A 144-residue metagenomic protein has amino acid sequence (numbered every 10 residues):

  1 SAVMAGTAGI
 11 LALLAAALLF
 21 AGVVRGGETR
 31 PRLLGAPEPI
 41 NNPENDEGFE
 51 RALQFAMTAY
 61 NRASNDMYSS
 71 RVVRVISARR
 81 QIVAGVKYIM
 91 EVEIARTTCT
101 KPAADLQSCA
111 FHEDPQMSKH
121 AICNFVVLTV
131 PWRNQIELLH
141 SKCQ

Functional and structural regions predicted by a protein language model:
S1-V3: Short, Lys/Arg-enriched N-terminal segments with co-localized hydrophobic residues within the first ~10-30 amino acids
T7-G26: Cleavable N-terminal signal peptides of Sec/SRP-targeted secreted and luminal proteins
A8, G35-N41: Extracellular secretome segments
L11-A12, D66-S69, Q81-Y88, P102-A103 (+2 more regions): Intrinsically disordered, low-complexity regulatory regions enriched in Ser/Pro/Gly/Thr and acidic residues
A21, A56-A63, R79, T97 (+1 more regions): Generic recognition of well-structured, leucine-rich alpha-helical segments and adjacent helix-turn regions within
G22-L34, E44, I94-Q144: Compact beta-sheet-dominated globular domain cores
N42-S69: Short, non-transmembrane alpha-helical segments in secretory-pathway proteins
R71-T97: Short, structured protein-protein interaction patches enriched in aromatics and acidic/basic residues, typified by
